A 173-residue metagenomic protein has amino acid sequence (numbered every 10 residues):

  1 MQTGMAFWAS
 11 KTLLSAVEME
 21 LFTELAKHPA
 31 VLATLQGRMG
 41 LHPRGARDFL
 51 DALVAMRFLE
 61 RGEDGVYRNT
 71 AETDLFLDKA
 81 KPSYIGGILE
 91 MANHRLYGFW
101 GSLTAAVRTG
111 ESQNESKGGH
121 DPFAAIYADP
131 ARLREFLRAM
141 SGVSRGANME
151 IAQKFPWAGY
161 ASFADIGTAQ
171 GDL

Functional and structural regions predicted by a protein language model:
M1-S162: Conserved Class I S-adenosyl-L-methionine-dependent methyltransferase catalytic core
I166: Conserved beta-strand/loop positions that form the S-adenosyl-L-methionine
A169-Q170: Conserved SAM/SAH-binding loop
